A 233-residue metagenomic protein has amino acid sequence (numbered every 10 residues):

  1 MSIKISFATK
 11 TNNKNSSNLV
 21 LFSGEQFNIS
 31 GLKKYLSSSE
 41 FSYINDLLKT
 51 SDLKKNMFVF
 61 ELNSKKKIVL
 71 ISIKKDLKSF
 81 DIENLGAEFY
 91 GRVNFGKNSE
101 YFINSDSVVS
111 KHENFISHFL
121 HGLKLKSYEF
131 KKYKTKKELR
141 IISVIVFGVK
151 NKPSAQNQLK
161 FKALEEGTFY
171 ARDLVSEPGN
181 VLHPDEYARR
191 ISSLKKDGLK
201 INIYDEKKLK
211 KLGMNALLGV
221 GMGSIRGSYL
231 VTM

Functional and structural regions predicted by a protein language model:
M1-M233: Short amphipathic alpha-helical segment within the helicase RecA-like ATPase core that mediates nucleic-acid
